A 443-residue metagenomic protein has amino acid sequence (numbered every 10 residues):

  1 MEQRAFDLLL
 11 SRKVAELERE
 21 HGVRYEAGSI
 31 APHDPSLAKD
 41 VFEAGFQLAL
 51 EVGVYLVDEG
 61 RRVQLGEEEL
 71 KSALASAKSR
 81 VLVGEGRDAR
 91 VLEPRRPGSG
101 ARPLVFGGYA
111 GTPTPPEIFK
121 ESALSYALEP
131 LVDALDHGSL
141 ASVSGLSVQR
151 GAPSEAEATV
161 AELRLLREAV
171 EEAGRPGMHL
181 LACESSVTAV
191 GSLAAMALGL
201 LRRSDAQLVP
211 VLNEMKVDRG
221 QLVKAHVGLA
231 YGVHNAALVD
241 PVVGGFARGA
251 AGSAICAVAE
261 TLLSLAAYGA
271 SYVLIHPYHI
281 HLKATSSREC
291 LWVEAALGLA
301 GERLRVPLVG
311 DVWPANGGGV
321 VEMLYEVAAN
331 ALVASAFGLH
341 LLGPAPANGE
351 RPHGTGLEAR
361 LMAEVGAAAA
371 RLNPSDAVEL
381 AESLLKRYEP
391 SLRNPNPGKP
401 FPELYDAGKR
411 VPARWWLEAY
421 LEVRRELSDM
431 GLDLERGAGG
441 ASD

Functional and structural regions predicted by a protein language model:
M1-A195, M215-V217, P352, D443: Metallocofactor- and cofactor-centric catalytic cores in central/energy metabolism, strongly enriched
E2-G22, D40, V365-D443: Long, compositionally biased intrinsically disordered regions
E43-A44, L48-L50, R61, R248-G249 (+1 more regions): Secondary-structure junction/capping motif
E59, R80, G84, D136 (+8 more regions): Generic marker of "main functional regions" within proteins
L82-P94, A161-R167, S335-H340, E364-L380: Short, basic, helix/turn surface patches
R87-A110, G174-M178, I275-I280, P346-G354 (+1 more regions): Electropositive, surface-exposed helix/loop patches at the edges of structured domains that serve as adaptable
V105-A336, H340, P346-P352, G356-A367: Helix-rich catalytic cores of soluble enzyme domains
